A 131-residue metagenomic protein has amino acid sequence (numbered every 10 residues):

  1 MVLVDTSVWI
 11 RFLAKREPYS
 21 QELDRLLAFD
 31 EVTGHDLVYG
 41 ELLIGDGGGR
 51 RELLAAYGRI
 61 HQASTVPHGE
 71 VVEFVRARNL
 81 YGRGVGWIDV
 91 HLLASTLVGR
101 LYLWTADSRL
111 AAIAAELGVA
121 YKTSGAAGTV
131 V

Functional and structural regions predicted by a protein language model:
M1-G34, L43-A55, G125-V131: Short, well-structured N-terminal submotif of metal-dependent ribonuclease cores
S7-V8, L37, S108-R109: Alpha-helix/helix-capping structural signal
L27-F29, A55-Y57, V98, E116-G118: Short, well-ordered coil/turn elements that cap or connect secondary structure elements
Y39-G69: N-terminal-biased segments
Q62-G125, V131: Active-site neighborhoods of divalent-metal-dependent phosphate/nucleic-acid chemistry enzymes
